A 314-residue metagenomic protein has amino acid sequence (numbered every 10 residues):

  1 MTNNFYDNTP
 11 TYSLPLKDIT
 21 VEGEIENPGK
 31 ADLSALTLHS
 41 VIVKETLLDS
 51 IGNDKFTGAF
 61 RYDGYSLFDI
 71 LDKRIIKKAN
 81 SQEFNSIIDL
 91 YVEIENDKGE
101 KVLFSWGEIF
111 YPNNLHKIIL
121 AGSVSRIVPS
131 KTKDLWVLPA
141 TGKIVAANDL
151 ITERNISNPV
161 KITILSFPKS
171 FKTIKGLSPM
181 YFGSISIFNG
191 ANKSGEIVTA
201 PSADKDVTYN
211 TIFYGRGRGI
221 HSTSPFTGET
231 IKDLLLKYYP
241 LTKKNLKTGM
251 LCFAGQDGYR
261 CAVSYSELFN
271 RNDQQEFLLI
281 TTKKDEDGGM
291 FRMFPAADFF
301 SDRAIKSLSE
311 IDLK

Functional and structural regions predicted by a protein language model:
M1-K314: N-terminal intrinsically disordered, low-complexity segments enriched in P/E/S/T
